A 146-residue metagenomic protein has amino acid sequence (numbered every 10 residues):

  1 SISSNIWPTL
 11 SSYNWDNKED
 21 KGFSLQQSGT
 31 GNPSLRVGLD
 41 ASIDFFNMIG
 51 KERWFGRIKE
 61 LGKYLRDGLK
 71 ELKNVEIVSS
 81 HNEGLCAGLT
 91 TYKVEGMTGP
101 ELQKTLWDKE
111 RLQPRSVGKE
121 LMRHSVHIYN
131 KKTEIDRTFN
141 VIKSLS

Functional and structural regions predicted by a protein language model:
S1-S146: Pyridoxal 5′-phosphate
